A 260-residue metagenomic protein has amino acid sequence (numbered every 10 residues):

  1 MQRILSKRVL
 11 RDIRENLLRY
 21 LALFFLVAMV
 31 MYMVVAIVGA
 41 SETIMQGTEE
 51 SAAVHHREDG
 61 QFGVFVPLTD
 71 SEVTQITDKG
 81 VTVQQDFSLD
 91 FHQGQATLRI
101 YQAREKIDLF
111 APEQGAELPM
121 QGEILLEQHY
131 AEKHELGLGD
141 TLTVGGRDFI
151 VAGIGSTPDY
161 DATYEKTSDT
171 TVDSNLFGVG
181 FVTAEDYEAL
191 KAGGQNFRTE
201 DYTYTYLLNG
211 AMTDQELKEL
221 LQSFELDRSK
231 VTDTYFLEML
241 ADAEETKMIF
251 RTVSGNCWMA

Functional and structural regions predicted by a protein language model:
Q2-A260: Membrane transport/envelope proteins' first extracytoplasmic loop
